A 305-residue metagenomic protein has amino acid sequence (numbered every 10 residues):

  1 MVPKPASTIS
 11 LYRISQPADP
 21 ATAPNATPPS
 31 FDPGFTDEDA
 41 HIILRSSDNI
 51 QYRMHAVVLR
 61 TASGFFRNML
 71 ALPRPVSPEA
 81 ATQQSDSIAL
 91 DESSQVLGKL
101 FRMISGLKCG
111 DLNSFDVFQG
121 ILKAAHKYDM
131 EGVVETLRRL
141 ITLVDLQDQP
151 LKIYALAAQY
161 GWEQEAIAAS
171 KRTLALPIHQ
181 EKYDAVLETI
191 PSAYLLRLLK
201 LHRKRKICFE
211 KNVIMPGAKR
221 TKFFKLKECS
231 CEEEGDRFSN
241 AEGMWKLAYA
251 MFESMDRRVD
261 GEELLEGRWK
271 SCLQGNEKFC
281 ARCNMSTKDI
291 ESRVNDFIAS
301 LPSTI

Functional and structural regions predicted by a protein language model:
M1-L59, Q95, R102-D116, T304: N-terminal BTB/POZ boundary and linker segment
V2-A6, T136, T142, L146-I305: Acidic, serine/threonine- and proline-rich low-complexity regulatory tracts
H41-A81, D129: Alpha-helical oligomerization interface recognition
A71, P75, S105, C109 (+4 more regions): Short amphipathic alpha-helices and their capping/turn residues within compact interaction modules
S77-T82, F115-D116, D145-L151: Alpha-helical oligomerization/assembly modules used to build nucleoprotein complexes
T82-R139: Long, hydrophobic/aromatic-enriched structural stretches that serve as scaffold segments
